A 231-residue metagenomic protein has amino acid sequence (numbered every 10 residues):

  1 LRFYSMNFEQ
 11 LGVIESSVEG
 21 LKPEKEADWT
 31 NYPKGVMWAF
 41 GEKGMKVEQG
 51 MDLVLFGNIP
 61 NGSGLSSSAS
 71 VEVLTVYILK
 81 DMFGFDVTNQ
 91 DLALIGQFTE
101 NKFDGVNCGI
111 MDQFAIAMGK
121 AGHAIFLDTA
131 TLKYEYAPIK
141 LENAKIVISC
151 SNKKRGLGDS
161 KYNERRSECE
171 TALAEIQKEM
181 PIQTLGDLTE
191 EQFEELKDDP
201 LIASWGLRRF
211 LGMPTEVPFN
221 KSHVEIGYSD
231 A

Functional and structural regions predicted by a protein language model:
L1-L65, A69, V73-N89, L94-F98 (+6 more regions): ATP-binding N-lobe of GHMP and related small-molecule kinases
R2-E26, H123-A231: C-terminal nucleotide
